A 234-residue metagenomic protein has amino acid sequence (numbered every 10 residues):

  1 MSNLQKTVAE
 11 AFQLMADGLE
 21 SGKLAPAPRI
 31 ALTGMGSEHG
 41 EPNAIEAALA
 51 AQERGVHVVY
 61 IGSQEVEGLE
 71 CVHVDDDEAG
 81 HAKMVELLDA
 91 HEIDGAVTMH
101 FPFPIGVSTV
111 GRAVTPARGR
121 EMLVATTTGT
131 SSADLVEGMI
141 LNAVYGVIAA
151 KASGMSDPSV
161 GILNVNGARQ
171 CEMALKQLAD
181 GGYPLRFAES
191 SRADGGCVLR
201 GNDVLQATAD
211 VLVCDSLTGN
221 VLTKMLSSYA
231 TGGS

Functional and structural regions predicted by a protein language model:
S2-V59, Q64-Q206, L217-S234: Anion-binding alpha/beta catalytic cores of soluble intermediary-metabolism enzymes, centered on
A209: An anion/phosphate-binding loop that grips the pyrophosphate of nucleotide cofactors and donors
